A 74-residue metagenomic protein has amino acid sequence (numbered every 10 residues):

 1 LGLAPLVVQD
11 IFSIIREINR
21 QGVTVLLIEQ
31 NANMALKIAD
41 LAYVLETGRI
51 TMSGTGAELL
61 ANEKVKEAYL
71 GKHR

Functional and structural regions predicted by a protein language model:
L1-R74: Glycine-rich phosphate-binding loops of nucleotide-dependent enzymes
